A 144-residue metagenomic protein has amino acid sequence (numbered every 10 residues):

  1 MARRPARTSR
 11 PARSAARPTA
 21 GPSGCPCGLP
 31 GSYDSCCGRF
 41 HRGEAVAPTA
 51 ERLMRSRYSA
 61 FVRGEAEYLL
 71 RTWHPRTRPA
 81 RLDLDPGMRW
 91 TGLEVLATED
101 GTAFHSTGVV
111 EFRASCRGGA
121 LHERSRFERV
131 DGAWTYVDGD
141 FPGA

Functional and structural regions predicted by a protein language model:
M1-P18: Short Lys/Arg-rich cationic patches that frequently serve as NLS/NoLS or arginine-rich RNA/DNA-binding motifs
A20-G31: Short Cys/His-rich zinc-binding micro-motifs
G31-Y33, R42-G43: Secreted/processed peptides and extracellular or luminal domains of membrane proteins
S35-C37: Cysteine-centered loop/knuckle micro-motif
F40-R81, P86: Core segments of small alpha/beta cavity-forming domains
D85-A120: Surface-exposed, charged secondary-structure patches
A120-A144: Short beta-strand edge/turn micro-motifs at domain boundaries
